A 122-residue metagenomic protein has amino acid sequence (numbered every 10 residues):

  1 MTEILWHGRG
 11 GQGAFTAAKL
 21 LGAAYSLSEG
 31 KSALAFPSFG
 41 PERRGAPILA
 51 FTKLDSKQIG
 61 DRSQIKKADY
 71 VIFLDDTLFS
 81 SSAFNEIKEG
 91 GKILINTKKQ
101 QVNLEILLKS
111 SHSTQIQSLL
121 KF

Functional and structural regions predicted by a protein language model:
M1-F122: Active-site cofactor/cluster-binding pocket
